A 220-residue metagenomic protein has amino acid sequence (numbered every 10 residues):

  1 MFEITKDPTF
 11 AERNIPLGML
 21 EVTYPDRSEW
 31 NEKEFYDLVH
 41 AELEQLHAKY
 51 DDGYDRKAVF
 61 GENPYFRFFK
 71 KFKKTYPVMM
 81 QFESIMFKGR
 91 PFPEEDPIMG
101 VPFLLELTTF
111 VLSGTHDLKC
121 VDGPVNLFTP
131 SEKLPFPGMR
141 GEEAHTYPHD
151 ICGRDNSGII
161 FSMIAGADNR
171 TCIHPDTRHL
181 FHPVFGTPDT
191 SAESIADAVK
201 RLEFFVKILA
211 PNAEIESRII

Functional and structural regions predicted by a protein language model:
M1-I220: Charge-biased, low-complexity intrinsically disordered regions
